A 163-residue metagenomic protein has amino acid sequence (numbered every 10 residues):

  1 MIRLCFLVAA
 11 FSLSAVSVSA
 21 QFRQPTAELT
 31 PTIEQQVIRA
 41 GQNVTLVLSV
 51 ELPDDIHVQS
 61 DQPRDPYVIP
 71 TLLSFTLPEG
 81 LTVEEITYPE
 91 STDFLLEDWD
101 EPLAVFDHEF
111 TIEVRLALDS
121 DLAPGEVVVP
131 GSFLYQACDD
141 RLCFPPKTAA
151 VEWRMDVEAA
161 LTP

Functional and structural regions predicted by a protein language model:
M1-I2: N-terminal secretory signal peptides that target proteins for export/translocation
C5-A15: Bacterial N-terminal signal peptides
S19-P163: Extracellular/lumen-exposed scaffold segments
